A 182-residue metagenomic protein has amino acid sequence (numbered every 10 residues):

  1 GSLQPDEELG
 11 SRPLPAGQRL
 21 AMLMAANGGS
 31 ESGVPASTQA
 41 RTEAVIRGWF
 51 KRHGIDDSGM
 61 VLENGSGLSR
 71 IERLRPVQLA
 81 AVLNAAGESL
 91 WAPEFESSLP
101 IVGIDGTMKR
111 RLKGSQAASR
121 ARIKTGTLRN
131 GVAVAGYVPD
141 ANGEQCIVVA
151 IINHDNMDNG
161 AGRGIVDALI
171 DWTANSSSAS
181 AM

Functional and structural regions predicted by a protein language model:
G1-P93: A small/polar active-site loop signature that marks catalytic segments
R12, A25, I104, D140-A141 (+1 more regions): Solvent-exposed coil/turn segments that connect beta secondary-structure elements in extracytoplasmic/periplasmic
Q18-M22, A135, E144-D155: Short, well-ordered beta-strand elements
I46-R47, K51, I55, I165-M182: Short, gly/Ser/Thr-rich active-site loops of penicillin-recognizing serine hydrolases
S89-G106, L169: Active/binding-pocket-proximal capping segment
R110-N142: Short, Gly/Ser/Thr-enriched beta-strand-loop segments that form substrate-interacting elements of hydrolase/peptidase
N153-I165: A short acidic/glycine-rich loop-to-helix N-cap element
